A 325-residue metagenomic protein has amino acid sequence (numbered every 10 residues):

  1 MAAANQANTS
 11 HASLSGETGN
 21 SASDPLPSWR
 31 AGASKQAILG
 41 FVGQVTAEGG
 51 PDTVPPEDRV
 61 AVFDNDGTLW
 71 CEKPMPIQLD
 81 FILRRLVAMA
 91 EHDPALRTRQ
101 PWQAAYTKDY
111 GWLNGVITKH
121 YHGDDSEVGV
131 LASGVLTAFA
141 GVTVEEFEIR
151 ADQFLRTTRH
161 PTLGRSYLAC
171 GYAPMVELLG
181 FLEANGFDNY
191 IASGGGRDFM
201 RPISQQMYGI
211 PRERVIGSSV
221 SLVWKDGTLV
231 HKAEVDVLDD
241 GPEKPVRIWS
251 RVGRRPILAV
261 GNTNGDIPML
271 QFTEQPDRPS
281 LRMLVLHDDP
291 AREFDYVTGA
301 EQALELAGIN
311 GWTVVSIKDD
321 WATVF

Functional and structural regions predicted by a protein language model:
A2-N5, S10-W29, A33-L39, G43 (+3 more regions): C-terminal cap/substrate-recognition subdomain and adjoining C-terminal extension of metal-dependent phosphatase-like
A47-E48, W70-E72, W224-K225: Short, solvent-exposed loop/turn elements at domain surfaces
P51-P55: Short loop/turn motifs at secondary-structure junctions and domain boundaries
D58-P74, L270: Asp-based phosphoryl-transfer active-site loop
N65-D66, M89-D93, A105-Y106, Q205-Q206 (+2 more regions): Short amphipathic alpha-helical patches
P74-M75, D80-L168, A173: A metal-dependent, Asp-based hydrolase signature
